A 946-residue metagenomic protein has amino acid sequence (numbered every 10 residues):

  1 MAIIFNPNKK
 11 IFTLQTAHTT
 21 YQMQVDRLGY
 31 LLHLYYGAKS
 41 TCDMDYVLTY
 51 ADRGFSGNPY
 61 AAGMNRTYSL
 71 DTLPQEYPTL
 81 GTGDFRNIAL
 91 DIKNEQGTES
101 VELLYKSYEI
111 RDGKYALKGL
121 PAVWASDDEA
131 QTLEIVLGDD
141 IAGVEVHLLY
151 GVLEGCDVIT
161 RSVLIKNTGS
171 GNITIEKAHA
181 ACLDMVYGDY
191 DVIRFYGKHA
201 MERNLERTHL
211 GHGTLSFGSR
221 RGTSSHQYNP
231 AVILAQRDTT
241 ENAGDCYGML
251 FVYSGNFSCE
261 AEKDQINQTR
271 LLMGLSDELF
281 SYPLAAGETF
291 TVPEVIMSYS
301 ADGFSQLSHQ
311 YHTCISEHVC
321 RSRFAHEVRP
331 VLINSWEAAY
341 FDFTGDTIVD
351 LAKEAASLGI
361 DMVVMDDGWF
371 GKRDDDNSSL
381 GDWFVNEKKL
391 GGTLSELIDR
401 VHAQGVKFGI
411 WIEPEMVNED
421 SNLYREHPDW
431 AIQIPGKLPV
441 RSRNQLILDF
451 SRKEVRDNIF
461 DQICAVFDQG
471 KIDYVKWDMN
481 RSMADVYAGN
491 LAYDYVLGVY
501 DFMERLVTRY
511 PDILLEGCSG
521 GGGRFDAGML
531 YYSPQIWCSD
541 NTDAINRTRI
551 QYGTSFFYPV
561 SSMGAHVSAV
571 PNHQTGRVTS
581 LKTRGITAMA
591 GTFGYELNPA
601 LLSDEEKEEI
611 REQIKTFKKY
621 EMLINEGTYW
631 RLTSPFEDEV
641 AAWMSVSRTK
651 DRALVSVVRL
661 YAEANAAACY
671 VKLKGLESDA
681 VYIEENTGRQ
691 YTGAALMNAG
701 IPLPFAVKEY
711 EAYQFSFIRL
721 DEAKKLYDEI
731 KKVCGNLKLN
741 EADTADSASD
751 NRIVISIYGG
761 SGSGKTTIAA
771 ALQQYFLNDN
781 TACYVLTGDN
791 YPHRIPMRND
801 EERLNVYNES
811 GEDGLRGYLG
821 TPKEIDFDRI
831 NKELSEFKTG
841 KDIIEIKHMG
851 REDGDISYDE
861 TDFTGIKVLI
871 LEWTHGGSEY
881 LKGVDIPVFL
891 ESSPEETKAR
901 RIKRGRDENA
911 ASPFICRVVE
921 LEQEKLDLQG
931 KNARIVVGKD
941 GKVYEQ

Functional and structural regions predicted by a protein language model:
F5, K10-T13, A17, Y21 (+3 more regions): Polysaccharide-binding surfaces and accessory modules of carbohydrate-active proteins
E241, S634-E677: Carbohydrate-binding surface patches
F324-D461, Y474: Aromatic-lined carbohydrate-binding/catalytic grooves of carbohydrate-active enzymes
K389-T393, R425-K582, T592-L597, L601: Active-site neighborhood of glycoside hydrolase catalytic domains
G693-E722: C-terminal beta-strand-rich structural cap/linker in extracellular carbohydrate-active enzymes
Y784, H793-E852: Conserved nucleotide-sensing/catalytic segment adjacent to the nucleotide-binding pocket in NTP-handling enzymes
I856-R904: ATP-dependent NMP and nucleoside kinases share a basic, alpha-helical "lid"
R906-Q946: Small-molecule kinase domains that catalyze NTP-dependent phosphoryl transfer to phosphate-bearing small molecules
